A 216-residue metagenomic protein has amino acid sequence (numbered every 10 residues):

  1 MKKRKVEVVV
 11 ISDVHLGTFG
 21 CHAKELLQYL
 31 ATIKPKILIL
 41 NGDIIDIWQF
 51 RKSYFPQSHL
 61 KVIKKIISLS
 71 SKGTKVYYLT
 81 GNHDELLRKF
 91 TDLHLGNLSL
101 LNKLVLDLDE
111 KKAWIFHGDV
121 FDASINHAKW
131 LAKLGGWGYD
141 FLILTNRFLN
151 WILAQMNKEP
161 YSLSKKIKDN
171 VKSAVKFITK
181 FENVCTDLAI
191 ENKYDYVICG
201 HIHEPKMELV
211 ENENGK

Functional and structural regions predicted by a protein language model:
K2-E7, L16-L108: Core catalytic region of metal-dependent phosphoesterases/phosphodiesterases, especially metallo-beta-lactamase-like
E7-H15, K112-D119, K216: Active-site-proximal beta-strand elements of phosphoester/diester hydrolases
H15, I45, N82-D84, D119-F121 (+1 more regions): Catalytic metal-binding/acid-base residues of hydrolase active sites
E85-K89, I115-F116, D122-I125: Short, well-ordered, mixed-charge alpha-helical segments that flank or form enzyme active sites
G96-L101, D119, S124-K133, T179-K216: Conserved beta-sheet core of the metallophosphoesterase superfamily
G118-F181: Active-site-proximal loop/helix segment associated with metal-binding centers of metalloenzymes
